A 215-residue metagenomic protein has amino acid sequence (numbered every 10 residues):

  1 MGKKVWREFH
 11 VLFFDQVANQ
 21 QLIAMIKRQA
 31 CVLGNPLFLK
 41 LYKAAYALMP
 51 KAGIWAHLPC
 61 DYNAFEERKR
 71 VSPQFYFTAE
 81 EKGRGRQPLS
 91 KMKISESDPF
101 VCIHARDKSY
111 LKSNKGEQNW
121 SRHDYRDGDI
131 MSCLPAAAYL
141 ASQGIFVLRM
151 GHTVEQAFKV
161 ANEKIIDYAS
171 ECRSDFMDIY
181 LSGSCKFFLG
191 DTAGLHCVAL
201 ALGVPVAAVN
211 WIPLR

Functional and structural regions predicted by a protein language model:
M1-K82: Secretory-pathway glycan-assembly enzymes, especially type II membrane glycosyltransferases that use nucleotide-sugar
E8-F14, V101-H104, F146-G151, G190 (+1 more regions): A structural signal for short, well-ordered beta-strand segments and their strand-loop junctions that often border
A18, R106-Y110, T153-Q156, G194-H196 (+1 more regions): Short, solvent-exposed loop/turn segments at secondary-structure junctions
N63, E80-D107, K112-E117: Nucleotide-sugar donor-binding and catalytic loop/hinge architecture of NDP-sugar-dependent glycosyltransferases
S72, E117-Y125: Surface-exposed cleft-lining segments at the edges of enzyme active sites
D98, I103-L111, I130-S174: Catalytic donor nucleotide-activated moiety binding site of glycosyltransferases and closely related
Y125-S132, S170-S174, Y180, F188-G194: Short, glycine/acidic-rich beta->alpha junctions
D178-R215: A donor-sugar binding/catalytic signature common to diverse glycosyltransferases and related nucleotide-sugar
